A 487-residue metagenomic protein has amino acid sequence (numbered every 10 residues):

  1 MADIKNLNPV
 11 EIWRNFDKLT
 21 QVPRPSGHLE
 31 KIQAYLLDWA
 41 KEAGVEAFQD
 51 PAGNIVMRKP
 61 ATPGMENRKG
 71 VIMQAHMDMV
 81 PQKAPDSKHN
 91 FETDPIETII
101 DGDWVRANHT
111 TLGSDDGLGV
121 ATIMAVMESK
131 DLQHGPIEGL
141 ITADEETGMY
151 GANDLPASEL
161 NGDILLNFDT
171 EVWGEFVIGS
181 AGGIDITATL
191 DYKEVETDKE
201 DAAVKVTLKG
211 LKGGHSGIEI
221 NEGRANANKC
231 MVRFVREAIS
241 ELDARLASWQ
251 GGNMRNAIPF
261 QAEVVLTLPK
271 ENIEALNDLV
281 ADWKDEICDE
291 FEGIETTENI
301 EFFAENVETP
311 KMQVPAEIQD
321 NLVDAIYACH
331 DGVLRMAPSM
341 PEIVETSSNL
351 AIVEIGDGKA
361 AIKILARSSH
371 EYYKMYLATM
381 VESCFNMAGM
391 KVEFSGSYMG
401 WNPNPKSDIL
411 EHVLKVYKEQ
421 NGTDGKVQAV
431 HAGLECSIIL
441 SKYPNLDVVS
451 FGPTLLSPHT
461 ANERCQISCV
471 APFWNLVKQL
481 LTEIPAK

Functional and structural regions predicted by a protein language model:
D3-D103: Acidic/His- and Gly-rich active-site-bordering loop/insert found across diverse amide/peptide-bond hydrolases
I4, P9-I12, P338-P341, E345-A360 (+1 more regions): Zn-dependent metallopeptidase/amidohydrolase metal-coordination segment
P23, D103-R106, E146-T147, N153-R367: Midchain, well-structured core segments that form catalytic/ion-binding scaffolds
A40-E46, E237-R245, E292-T296, I343 (+2 more regions): Short secondary-structure junctions
M65-D163, T189, A203, Y327-A337 (+3 more regions): Active-site metal-coordination/substrate-binding segment of hydrolases, especially metallo-dependent peptidases
S158, G223-E241, L268-I273, D320-Y327 (+5 more regions): His/Asp/Glu-rich mid-to-C-terminal helical/loop segments that flank catalytic regions of hydrolases
E219, N226-N228, R233-W249, P403-L446: Active-site-adjacent substrate-binding region of metalloamidase/peptidase-like peptide-processing proteins
I343-A432: Substrate-recognition/cap regions that form aromatic- and gly/pro-loop-enriched pockets for small-molecule ligands
